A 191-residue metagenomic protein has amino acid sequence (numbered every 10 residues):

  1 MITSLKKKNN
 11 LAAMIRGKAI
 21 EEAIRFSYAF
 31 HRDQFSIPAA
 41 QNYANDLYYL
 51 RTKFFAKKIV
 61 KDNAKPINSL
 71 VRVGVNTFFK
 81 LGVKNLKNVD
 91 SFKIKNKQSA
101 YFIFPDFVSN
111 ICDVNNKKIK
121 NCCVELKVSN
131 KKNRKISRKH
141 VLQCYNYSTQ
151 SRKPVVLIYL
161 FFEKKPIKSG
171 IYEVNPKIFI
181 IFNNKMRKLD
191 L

Functional and structural regions predicted by a protein language model:
M1-D113: Metal-dependent nuclease catalytic cores that hydrolyze phosphodiester bonds in DNA/RNA, characterized by
S91-K188: Mg2+/Mn2+-dependent nuclease catalytic core
